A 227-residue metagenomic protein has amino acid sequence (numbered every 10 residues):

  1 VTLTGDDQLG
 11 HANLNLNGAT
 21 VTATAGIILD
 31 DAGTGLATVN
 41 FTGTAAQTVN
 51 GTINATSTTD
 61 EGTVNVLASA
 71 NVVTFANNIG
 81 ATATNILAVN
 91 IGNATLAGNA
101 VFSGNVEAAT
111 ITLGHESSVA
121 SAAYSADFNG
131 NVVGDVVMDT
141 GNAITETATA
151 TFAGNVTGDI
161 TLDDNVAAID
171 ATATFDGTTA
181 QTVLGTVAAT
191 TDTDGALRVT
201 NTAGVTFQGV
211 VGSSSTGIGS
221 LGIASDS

Functional and structural regions predicted by a protein language model:
V1-T22, I28-T48, T56-T82, N90-N105 (+5 more regions): Extracellular beta-strand-rich, repetitive "passenger/adhesive" scaffolds that bind or process carbohydrates
V133-V136, T157-D159: Short, solvent-exposed S/T- and G/P-enriched segments that are highly enriched in secreted/extracellular and lumenal
G219: UBL (ubiquitin/ubiquitin-like) substrate-recognition surfaces within cysteine isopeptidase catalytic folds
